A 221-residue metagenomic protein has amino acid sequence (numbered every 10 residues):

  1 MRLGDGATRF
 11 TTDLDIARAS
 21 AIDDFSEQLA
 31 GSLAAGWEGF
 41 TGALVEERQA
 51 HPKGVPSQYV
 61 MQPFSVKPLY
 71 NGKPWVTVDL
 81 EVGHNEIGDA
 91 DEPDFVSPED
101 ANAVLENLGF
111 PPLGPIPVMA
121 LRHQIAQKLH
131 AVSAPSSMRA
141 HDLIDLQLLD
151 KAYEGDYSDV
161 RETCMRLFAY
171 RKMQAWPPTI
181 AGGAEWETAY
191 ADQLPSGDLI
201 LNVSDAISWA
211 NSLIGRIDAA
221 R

Functional and structural regions predicted by a protein language model:
R2-T8, R18-R221: Structured mid-to-C-terminal alpha-helical surface segments
T12: Periplasmic plug
D15: Acidic Asp/Glu-based divalent-cation binding sites
